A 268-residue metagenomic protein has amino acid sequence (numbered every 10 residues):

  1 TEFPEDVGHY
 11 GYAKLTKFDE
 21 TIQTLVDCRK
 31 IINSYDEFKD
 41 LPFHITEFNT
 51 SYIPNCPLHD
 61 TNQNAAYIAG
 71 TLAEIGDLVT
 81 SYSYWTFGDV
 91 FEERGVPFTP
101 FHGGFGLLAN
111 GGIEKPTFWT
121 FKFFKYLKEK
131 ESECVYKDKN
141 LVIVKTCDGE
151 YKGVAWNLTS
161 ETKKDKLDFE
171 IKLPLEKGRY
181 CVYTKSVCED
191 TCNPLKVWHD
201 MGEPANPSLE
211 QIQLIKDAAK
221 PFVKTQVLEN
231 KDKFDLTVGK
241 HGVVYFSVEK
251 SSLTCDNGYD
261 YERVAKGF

Functional and structural regions predicted by a protein language model:
T1-E74, L78-V79: Noncatalytic carbohydrate-binding groove/subsite architecture in carbohydrate-active enzymes
F3-P4, G88, K250: Flexible, active-site-proximal loop/turn residues at the rims of small-molecule/cofactor binding pockets and catalytic
I32, T71-L72, K139-I143, E170-I171 (+1 more regions): Generic recognition of flexible, low-complexity loop/linker segments
I45-K164: Aromatic/acidic polysaccharide-binding cleft in carbohydrate-active enzymes
E93-F98, L195-W198, G202-I212: Extracellular/periplasmic loop regions
S132-V135, D165-L173, K224-D232, L236: Generic detection of short hydrophobic beta-strand segments and adjacent strand-loop junctions
D138-D200, H241-T254: Carbohydrate-binding surface patches
P204-F268: C-terminal beta-strand-rich structural cap/linker in extracellular carbohydrate-active enzymes
